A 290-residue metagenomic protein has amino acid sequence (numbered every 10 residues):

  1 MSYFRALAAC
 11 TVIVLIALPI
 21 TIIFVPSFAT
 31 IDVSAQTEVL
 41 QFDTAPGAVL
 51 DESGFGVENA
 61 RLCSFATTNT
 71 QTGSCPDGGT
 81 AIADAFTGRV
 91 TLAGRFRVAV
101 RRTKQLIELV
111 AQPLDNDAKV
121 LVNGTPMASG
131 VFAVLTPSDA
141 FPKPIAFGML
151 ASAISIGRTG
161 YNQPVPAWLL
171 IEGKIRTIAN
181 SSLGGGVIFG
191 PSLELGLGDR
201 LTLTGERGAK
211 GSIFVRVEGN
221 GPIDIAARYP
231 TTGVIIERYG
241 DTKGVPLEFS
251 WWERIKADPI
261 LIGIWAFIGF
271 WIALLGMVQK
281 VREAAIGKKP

Functional and structural regions predicted by a protein language model:
M1-F4, I255: Short, Lys/Arg-rich N-terminal segment immediately upstream of the first membrane anchor
Y3-P26, G269-L274: Hydrophobic membrane-insertion alpha-helices, especially the h-region of bacterial N-terminal signal peptides
C10-T11, V33-E38, I235: Extended, low-complexity intrinsically disordered effector regions of metazoan transcription regulators
I16-D115, V120: Juxtamembrane non-transmembrane segments of integral membrane proteins
L121-G208: Membrane-proximal low-complexity regions enriched in glycine and acidic/polar residues
S212-P246: Extended, hydrophilic extramembrane loops/domains of integral membrane proteins
I235-I264: Short, aromatic-rich amphipathic segments at membrane interfaces that lie adjacent to a transmembrane helix or signal
E253-P290: Juxtamembrane interface at the cytosolic side of transmembrane helices
